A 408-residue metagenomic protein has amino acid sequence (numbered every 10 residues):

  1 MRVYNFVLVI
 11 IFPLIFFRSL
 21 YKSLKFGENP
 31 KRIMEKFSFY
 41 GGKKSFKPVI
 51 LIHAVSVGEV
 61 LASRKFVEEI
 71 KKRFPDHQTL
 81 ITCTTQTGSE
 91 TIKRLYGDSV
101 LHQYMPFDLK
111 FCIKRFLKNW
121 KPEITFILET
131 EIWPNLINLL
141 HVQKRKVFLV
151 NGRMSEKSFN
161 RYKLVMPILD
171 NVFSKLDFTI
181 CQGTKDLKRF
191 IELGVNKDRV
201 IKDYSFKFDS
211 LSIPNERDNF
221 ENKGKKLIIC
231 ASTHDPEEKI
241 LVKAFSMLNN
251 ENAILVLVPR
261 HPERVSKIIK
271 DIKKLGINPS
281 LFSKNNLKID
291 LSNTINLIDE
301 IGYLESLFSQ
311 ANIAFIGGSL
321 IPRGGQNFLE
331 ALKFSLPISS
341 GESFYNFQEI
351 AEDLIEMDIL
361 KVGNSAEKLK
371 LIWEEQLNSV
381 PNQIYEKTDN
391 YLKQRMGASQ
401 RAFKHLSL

Functional and structural regions predicted by a protein language model:
M1-L408: Nucleotide-activated sugar donor-binding and catalytic core shared by glycosyltransferases and related lipid-linked
